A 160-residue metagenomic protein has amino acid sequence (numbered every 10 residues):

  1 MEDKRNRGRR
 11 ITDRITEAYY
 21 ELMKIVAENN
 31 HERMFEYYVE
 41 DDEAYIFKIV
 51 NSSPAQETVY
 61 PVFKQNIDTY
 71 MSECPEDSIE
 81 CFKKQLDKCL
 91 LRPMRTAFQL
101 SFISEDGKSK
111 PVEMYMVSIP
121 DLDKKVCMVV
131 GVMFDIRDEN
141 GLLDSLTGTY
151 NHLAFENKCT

Functional and structural regions predicted by a protein language model:
I15-M71: PAS-family sensory domain signal
E32, T96-F98, E105, K110-M114 (+1 more regions): PAS and PAS-like sensory/regulatory domains
Y37, S101-G107, P120-D121: PAS-family sensory domains
Y37, V132-I136: PAS-associated C-terminal
E57-V62, D68-F82, D87-M94: PAS/GAF/H-NOX family sensory domains and closely associated sensor/linker modules
M114-V130: Short loop/turn elements at sensory-signaling interfaces that couple input to output
R137-K158: Conserved nucleotide-binding and Mg2+-coordinating catalytic segments in signaling enzymes
